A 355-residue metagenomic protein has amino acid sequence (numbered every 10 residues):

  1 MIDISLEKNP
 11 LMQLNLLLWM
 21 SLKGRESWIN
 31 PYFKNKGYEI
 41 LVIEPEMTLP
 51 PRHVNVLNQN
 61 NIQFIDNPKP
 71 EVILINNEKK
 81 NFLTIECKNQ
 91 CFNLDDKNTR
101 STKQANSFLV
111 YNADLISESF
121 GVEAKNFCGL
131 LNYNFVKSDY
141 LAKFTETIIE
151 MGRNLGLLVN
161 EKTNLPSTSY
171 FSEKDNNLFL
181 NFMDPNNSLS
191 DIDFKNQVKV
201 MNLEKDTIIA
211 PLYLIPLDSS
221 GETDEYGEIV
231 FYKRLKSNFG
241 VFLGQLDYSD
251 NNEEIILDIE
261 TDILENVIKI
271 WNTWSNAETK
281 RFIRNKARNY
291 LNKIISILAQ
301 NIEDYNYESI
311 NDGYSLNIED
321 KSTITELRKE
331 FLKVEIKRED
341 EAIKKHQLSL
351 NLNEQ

Functional and structural regions predicted by a protein language model:
I2-E26, L291: Nuclease catalytic cores
R25, N112-L115, S119, I270-W274 (+1 more regions): Solvent-exposed amphipathic alpha-helical surface segments
S27-K80: Active-site metal-binding core of divalent-cation-utilizing nuclease and nuclease-like domains
G37-L41, T48, K80-I85, G121-K137: Hydrophobic beta-strand segments of well-ordered beta-sheets in folded domains
L49-N60, I85, F108, W274-A277 (+2 more regions): Intrinsically disordered, tyrosine-centered linear signaling motifs in cytosolic regions
K69-R100: Active-site ExK catalytic segment of metal-dependent nucleases
N89-G152: Catalytic cores of nucleic-acid endonucleases
L141-Q355: Non-catalytic C-terminal interaction segments of nucleic acid-processing enzymes
